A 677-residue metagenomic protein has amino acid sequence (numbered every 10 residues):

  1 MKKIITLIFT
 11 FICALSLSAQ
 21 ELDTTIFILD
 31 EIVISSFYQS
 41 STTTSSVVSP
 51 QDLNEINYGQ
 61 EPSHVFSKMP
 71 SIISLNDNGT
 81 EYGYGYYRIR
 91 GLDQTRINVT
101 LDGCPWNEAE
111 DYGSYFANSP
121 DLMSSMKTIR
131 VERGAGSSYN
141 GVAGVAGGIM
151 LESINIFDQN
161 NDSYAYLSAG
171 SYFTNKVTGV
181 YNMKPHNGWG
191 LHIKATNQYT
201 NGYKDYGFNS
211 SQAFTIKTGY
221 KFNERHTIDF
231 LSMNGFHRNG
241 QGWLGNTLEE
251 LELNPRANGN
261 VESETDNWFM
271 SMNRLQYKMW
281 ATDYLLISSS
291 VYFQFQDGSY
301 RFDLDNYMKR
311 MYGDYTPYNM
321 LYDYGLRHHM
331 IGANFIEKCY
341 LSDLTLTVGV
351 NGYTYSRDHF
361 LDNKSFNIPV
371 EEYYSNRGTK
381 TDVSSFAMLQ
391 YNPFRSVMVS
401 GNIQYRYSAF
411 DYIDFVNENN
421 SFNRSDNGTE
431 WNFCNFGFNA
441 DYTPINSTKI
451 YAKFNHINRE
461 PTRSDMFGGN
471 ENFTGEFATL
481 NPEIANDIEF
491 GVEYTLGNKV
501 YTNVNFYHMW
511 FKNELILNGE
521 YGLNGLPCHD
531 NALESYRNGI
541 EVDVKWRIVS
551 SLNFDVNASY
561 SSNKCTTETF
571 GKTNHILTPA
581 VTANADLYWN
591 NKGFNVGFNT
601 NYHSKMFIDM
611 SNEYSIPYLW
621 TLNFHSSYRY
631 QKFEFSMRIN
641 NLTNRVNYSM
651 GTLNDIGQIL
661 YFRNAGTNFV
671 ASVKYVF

Functional and structural regions predicted by a protein language model:
I26-G59, Y86: N-terminal periplasmic "start-of-domain" segments of outer-membrane beta-barrel proteins
R88, P105-R133: Short acidic/polar hinge/loop motifs at secondary-structure boundaries that mediate gating or recognition
P120-Y164: A beta-strand signature from Gram-negative outer-membrane beta-barrel systems, especially the internal plug domain
A169-Y199, K204-G240, T265-L285, F293 (+3 more regions): Transmembrane beta-barrel wall of Gram-negative outer-membrane proteins
R225-D229, M233, N267-N419, N432 (+6 more regions): Face-selective signature of the C-terminal outer-membrane beta-barrel domain
R238-P255, D358, N363, Y407-F422 (+7 more regions): Surface-exposed extracellular loop regions of Gram-negative outer-membrane beta-barrel proteins, predominantly
N458, F511-K512, F554, Y602-D609 (+1 more regions): C-terminal beta-signal and adjacent terminal beta-strands/loops of Gram-negative outer-membrane beta-barrel proteins
N503-F511, C528-M610, S672-V676: Gram-negative outer-membrane beta-barrel transporters
